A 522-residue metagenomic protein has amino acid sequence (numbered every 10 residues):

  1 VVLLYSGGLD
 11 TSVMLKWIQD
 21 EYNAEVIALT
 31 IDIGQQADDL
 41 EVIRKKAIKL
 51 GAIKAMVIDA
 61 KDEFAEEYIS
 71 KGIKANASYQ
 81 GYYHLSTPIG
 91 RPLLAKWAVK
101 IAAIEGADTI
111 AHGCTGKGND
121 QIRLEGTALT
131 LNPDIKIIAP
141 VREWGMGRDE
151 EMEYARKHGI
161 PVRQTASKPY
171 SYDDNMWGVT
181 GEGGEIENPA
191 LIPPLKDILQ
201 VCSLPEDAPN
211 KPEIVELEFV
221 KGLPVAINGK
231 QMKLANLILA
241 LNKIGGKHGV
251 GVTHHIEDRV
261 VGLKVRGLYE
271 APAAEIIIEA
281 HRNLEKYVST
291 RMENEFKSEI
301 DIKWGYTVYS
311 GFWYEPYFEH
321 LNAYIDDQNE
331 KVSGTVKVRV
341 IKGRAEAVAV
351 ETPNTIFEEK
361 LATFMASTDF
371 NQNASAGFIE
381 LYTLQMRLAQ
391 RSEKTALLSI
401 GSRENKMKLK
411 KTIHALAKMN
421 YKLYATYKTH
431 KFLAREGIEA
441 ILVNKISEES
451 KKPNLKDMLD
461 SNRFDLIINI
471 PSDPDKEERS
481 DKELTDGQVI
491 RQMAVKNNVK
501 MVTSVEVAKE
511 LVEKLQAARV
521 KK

Functional and structural regions predicted by a protein language model:
V1-L4, L9-S392: Nucleotide-activated chemistry modules centered on ATP-dependent adenylation/adenylyltransferase
I27-A28, M56, K136-I138, R163-Q164 (+4 more regions): Short hydrophobic alpha-helical runs that function as membrane-insertion/retention elements
A52, N132-K136, K243-K247, L416-L423 (+1 more regions): Structural alpha-beta junctions
G113-G116, L131-W144, G487-K509: Short, acidic/small-residue loops that bind anionic groups at enzyme active sites
G118-N119, P474-E477: Short glycine-rich, flexible loops that bind phosphorylated cofactors or substrates
Q164-E182, K476-R479, V505-E506, E510-L511 (+1 more regions): Internal, active-site/partner-interface "lid" segment
Q390-D473, S480-K500, A508-K521: ATP-dependent carboxylate/acyl-activation modules
